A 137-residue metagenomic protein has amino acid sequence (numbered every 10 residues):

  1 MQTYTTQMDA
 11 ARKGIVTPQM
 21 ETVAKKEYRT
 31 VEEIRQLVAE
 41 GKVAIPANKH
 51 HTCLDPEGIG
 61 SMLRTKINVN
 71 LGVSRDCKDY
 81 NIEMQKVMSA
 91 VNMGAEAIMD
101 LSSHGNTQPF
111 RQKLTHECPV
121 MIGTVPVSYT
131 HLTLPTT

Functional and structural regions predicted by a protein language model:
M1-Y4: Basic/polar N-terminal segments that are highly enriched at the extreme N-terminus, encompassing both cleavable
Q7-E57: An N-cap/entry alpha-helix motif that binds or orients negatively charged groups
I34, V38-A39, A44-P56, L71 (+2 more regions): Glycine-rich, proline-tolerant flexible connector loops at the mouths of alpha/beta enzymes
H50-H51, V73, V120, P126-S128: Short glycine-enriched loops at secondary-structure junctions
S61-I67, Q108-V127: Alpha-helix-loop-beta-strand connector modules within alpha/beta enzyme cores
K66-I82, L132: Active-site mouth loops of central-metabolism enzymes
Q85-I98: Catalytic domains of carbohydrate-active enzymes, especially glycoside hydrolases
T130-T136: Conserved small/polar residues in nucleotide/adenosyl-binding loops
